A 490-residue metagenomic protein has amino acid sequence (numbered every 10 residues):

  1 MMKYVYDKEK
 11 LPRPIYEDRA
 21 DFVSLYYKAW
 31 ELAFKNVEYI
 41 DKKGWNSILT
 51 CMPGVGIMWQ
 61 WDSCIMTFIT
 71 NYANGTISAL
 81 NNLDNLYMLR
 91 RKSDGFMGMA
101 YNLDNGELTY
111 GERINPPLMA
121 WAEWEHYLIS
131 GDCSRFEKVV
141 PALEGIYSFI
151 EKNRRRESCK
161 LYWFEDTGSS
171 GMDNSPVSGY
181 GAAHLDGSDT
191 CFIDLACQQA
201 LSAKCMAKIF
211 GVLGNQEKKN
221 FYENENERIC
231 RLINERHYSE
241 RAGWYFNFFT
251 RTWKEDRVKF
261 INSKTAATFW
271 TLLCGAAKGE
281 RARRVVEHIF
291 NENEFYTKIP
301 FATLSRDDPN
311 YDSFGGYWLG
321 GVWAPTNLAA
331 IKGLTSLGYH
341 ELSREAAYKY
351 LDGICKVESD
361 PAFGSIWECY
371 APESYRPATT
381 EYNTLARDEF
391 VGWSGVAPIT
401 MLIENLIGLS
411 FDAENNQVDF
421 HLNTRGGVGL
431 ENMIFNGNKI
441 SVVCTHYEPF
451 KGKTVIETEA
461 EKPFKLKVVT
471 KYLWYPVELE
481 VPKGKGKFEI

Functional and structural regions predicted by a protein language model:
M1-E9, P116-E125, C369-R376: Short, compositionally biased low-complexity segments
M1-G56, C133-K138, E144-E151, F210-V212 (+4 more regions): Acidic/polar, glycine-enriched structural segments that form the non-catalytic walls/loops of the carbohydrate-binding
L11-Y26, T70-D84, H126-E144, S158 (+4 more regions): Structural helix-adjacent loops and short alpha-helical linkers that scaffold large soluble proteins
P12-I57, N81-Y110, R156-C191, R231-V322 (+5 more regions): Extended glycan-interaction surfaces of carbohydrate-active proteins
G56-G168, F192-A196, A200, I261 (+5 more regions): Aromatic-rich carbohydrate-recognition surfaces in CAZymes
I193-R236: Active-site neighborhood of glycoside hydrolase catalytic domains
H288-F295, G316, K332, S336-I490: Non-catalytic C-terminal accessory modules of carbohydrate-active enzymes
